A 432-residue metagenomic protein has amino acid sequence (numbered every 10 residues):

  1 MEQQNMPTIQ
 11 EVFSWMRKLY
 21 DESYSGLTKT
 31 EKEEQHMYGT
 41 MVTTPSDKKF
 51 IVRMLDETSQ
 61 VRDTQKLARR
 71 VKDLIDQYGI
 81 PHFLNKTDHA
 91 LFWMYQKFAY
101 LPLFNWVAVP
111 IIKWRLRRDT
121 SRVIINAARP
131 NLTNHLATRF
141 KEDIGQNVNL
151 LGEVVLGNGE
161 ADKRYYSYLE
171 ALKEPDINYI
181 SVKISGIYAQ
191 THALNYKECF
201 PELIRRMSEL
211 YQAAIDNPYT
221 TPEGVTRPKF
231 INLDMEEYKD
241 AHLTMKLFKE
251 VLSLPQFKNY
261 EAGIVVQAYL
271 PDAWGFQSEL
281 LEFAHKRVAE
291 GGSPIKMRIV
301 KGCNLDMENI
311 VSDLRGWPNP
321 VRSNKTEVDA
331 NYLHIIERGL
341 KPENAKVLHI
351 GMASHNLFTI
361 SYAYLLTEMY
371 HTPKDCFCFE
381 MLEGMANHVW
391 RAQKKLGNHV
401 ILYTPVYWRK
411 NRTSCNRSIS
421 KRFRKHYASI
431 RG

Functional and structural regions predicted by a protein language model:
M1-G432: Positively charged, amphipathic and often flexible ligand-engagement surfaces
